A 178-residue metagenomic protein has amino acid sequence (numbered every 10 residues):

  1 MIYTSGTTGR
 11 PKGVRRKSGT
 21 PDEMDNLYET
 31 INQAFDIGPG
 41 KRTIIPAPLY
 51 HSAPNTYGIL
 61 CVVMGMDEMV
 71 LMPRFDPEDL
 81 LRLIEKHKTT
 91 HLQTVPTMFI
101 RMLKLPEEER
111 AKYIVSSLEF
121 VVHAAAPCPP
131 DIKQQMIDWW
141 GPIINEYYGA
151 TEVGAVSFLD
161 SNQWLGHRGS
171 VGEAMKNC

Functional and structural regions predicted by a protein language model:
M1-D25: Conserved AMP-binding A3 loop
I2-G6, M64, T90-T94, L105-H167: Gly/Ser/Thr-rich phosphate-binding loop
K12-R16, N26-Q33, T43, L81-L83 (+5 more regions): Adenylate-forming
G19-R42, Y50-T90, L105: Conserved AMP-binding/adenylation subdomain of ANL enzymes
R42-I44, V122: Short, well-ordered beta-strand segments
F75-D76, T97, P127: Short beta->alpha linker loops
G169-M175: Short Gly/Pro-enriched turn/cap motifs at secondary-structure boundaries
